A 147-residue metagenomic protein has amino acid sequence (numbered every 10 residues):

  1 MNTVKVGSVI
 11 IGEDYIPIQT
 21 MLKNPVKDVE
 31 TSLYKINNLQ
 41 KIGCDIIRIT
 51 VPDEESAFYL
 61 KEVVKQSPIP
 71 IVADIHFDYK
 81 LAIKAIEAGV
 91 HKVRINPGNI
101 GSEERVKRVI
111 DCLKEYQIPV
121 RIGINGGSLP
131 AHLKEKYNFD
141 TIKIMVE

Functional and structural regions predicted by a protein language model:
M1-M21, V26, K114: N-terminal amphipathic alpha-helix/helix-capping segment at the start of soluble metabolic enzymes
I16-L22, D45-I49, I71-I75, V93-I95 (+1 more regions): Hydrophobic faces of well-ordered beta-strands that scaffold small-molecule active sites in alpha/beta enzyme cores
K23, D28, Q40-Q66, R94-E103: Glycine-rich, proline-tolerant flexible connector loops at the mouths of alpha/beta enzymes
V26-N38, F77-I83, M145: Short, acidic/polar
G43, Q66-I69, I86-V93, K114-Q117: Glycine-enriched alpha-helix->loop->beta-strand junction motifs that scaffold or abut catalytic
E54-I75, K107-R121: Alpha-helix-loop-beta-strand connector modules within alpha/beta enzyme cores
V72-A85, K92-V109: Hydrophobic, well-structured modules enriched for small/aliphatic residues and gly/pro motifs, marking either
I100-E147: Conserved anion-binding
